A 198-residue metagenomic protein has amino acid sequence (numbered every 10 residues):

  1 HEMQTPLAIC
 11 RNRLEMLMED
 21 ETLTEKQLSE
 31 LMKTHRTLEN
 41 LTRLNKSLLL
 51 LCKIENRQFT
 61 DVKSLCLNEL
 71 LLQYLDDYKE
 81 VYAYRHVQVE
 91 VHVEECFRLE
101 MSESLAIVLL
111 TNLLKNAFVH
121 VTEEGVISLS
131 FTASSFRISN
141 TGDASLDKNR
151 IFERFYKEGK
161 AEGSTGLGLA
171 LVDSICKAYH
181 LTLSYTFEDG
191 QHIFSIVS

Functional and structural regions predicted by a protein language model:
L14, M18-E25: Short acidic helix/loop segment immediately C-terminal to the autophosphorylated histidine in two-component histidine
K33-L41: Short alpha-helical segment of the dimerization/phosphotransfer core of two-component systems
E55-D61, R98-S102: Conserved micro-motifs of the catalytic ATP-binding
K63, A83-Y84, Q88-R98: Conserved catalytic submotifs in the C-terminal HATPase_c
N116-F118: Short helix-loop "hinge" at the ATP-lid/N-box region of the Bergerat-fold HATPase_c
A144-K157: Short conserved segment of the HATPase_c
